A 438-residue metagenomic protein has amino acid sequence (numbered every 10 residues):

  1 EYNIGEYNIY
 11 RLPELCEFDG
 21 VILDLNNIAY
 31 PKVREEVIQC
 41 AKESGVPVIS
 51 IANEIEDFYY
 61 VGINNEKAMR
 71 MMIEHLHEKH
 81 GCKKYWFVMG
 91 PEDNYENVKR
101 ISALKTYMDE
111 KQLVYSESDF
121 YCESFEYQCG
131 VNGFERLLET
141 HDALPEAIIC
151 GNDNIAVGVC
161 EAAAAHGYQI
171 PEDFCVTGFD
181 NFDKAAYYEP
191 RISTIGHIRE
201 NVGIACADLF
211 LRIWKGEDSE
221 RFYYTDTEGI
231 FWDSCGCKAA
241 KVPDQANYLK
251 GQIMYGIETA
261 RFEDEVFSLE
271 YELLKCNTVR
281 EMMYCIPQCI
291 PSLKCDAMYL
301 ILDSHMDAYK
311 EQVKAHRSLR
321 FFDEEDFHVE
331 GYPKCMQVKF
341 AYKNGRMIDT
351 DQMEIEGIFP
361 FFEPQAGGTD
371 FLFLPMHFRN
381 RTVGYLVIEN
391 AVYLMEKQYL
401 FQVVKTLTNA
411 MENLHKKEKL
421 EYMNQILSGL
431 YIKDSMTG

Functional and structural regions predicted by a protein language model:
E1-E74, E139-A143, N154: Alpha-helical recognition/docking segments in bacterial nutrient-uptake and carbohydrate-utilization systems
E56-F87, V98-T106, Y127-R136, A156 (+1 more regions): Hydrophobic alpha-helical segments within soluble ligand-binding/sensing domains
E135-A240: Flexible loop/turn connectors
I253-E281, C285: Short regulatory/linker helices and ligand/cofactor-binding micro-motifs at input modules
L269-E272, K419-G438: Amphipathic HAMP/coiled-coil signal-transducing linker helices that couple sensory inputs to cytosolic output domains
E272-F322: Helix-loop-beta substructure at the N-terminus of cytosolic sensory domains that couple signal/ligand detection
P360-P364, G368-H377, V387: A short, aliphatic-rich beta-strand micro-motif
V392-E412, E421-Q425: Amphipathic alpha-helical "output/dimerization" segments
